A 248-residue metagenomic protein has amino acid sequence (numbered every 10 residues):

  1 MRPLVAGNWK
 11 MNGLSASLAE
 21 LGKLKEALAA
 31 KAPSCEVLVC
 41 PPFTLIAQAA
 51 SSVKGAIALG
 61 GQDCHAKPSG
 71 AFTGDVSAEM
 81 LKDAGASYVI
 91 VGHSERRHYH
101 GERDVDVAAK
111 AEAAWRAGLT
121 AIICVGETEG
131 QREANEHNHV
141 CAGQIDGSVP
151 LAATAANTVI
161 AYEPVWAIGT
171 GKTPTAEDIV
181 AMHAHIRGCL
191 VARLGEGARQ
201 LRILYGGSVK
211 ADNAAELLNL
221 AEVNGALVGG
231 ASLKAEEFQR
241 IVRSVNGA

Functional and structural regions predicted by a protein language model:
M1-A248: Active-site loop-to-helix "anion-binding N-cap" substructures in soluble metabolic enzymes
